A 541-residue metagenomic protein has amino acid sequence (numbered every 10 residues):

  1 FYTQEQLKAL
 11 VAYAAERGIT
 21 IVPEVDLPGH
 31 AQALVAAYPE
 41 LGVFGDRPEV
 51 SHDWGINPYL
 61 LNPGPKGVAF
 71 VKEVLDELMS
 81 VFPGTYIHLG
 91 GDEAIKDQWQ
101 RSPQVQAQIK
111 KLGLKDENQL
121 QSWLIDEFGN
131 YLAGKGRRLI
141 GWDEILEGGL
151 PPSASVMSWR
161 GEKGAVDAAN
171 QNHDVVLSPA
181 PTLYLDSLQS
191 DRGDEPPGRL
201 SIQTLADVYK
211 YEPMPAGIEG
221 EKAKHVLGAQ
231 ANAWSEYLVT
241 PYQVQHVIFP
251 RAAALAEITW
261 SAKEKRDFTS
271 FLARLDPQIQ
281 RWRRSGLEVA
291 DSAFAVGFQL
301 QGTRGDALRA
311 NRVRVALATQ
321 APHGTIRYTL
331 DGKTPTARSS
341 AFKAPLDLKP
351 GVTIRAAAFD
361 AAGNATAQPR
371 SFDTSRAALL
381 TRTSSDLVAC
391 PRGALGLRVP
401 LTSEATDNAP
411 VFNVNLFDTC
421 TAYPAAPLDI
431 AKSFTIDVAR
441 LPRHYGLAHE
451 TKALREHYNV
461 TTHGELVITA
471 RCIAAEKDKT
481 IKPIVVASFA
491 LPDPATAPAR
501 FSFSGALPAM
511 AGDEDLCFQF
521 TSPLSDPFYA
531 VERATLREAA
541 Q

Functional and structural regions predicted by a protein language model:
F1-R137: Substrate-binding cleft of carbohydrate-active enzyme catalytic domains
A9, P65-Y86, A107-I326, G332 (+2 more regions): Substrate-binding groove of N-acetylhexosamine-processing glycoside hydrolases
V11-T20, L27, Q32-L34, Y38 (+9 more regions): Domain-scale activation on soluble regions of proteins
E24-H30, D92-A94, E144-L146, W159-G161 (+3 more regions): An acidic- and aromatic-residue-enriched active-site/binding cleft used to recognize and process polar
D26, Q32-A37, W99-R101, D167-A168 (+6 more regions): Short, solvent-exposed loop/turn and secondary-structure capping segments
L27, E93, A233, D360 (+2 more regions): Short beta-strand segments enriched in hydrophobic/aromatic residues within well-folded beta-rich domains
R266, L272-D407, P442-V460: Short, compositionally stereotyped local motifs that mark structural "simplifiers"
F372-Q541: Extracytoplasmic
